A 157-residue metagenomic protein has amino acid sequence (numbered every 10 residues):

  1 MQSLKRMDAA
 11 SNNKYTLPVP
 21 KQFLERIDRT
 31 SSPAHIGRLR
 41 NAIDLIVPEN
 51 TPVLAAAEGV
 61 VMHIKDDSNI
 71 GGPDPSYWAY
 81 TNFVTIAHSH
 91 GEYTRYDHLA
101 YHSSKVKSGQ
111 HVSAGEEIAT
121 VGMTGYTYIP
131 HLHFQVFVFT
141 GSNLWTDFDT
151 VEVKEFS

Functional and structural regions predicted by a protein language model:
M1-T81, A114: Surface-exposed, glycine-biased beta-strand/turn segments
Q2-L17, S104-E116, P130, Q135-S157: Acidic, glycine-rich catalytic/binding loops that coordinate metals and/or anionic ligands
P48, L54-A55, H90-G115: Short histidine-centered loop motifs in beta-beta connectors
H63, H98-Y101, T120-M123, V138: A residue-level detector for short acidic-glycine micro-motifs
I70-P75, V121-L132: Active-site loop architecture of trypsin-fold serine endopeptidases
W78-E92: OB-fold (S1/OB) nucleic-acid-binding surfaces
V84, S113-Y126: Short hydrophobic beta/alpha edge segments that flank linear recognition/processing sites
